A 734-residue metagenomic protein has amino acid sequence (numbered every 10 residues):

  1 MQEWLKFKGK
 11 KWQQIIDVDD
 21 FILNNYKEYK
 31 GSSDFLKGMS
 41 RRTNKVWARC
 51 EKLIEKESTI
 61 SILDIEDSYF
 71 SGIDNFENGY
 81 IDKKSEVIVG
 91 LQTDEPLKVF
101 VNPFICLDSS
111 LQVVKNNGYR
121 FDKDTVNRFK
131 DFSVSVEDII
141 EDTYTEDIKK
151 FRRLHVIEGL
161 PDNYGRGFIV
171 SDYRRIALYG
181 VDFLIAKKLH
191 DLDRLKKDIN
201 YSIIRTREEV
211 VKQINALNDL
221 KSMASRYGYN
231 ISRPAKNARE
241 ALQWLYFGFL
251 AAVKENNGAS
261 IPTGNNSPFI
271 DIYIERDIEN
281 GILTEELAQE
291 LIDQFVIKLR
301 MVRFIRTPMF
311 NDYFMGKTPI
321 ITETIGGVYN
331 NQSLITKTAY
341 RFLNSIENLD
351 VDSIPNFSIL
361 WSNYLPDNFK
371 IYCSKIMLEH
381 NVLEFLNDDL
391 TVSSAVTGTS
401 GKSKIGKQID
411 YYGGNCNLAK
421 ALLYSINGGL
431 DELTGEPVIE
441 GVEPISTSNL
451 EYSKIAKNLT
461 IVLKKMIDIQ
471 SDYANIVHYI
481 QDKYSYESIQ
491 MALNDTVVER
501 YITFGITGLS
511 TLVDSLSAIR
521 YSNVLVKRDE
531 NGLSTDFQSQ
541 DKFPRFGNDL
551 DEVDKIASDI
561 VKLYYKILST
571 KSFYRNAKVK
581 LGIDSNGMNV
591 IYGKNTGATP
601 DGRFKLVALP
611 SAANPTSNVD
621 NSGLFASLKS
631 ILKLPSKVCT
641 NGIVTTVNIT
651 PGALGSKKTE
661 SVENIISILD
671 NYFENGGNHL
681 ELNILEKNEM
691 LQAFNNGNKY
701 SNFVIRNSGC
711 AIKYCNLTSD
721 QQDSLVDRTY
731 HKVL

Functional and structural regions predicted by a protein language model:
Q2-L734: Conserved catalytic cores of very large enzyme subunits
